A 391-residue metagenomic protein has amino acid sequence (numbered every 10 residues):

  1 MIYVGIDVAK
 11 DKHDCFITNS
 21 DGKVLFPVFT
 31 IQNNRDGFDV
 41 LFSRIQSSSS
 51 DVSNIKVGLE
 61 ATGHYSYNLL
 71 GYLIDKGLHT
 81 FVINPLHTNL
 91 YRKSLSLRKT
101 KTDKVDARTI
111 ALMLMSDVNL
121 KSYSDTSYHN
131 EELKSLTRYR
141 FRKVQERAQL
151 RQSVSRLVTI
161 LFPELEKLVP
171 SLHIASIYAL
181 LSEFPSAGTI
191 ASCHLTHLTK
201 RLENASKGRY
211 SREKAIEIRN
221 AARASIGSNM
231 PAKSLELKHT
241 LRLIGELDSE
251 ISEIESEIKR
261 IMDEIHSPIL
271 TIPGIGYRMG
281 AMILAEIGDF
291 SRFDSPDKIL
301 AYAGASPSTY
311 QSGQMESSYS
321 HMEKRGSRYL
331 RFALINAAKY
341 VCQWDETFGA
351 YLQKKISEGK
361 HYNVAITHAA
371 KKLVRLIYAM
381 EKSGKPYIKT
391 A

Functional and structural regions predicted by a protein language model:
M1-A391: A detector of single, family-specific signature residues that are central to catalytic or substrate-handling motifs
